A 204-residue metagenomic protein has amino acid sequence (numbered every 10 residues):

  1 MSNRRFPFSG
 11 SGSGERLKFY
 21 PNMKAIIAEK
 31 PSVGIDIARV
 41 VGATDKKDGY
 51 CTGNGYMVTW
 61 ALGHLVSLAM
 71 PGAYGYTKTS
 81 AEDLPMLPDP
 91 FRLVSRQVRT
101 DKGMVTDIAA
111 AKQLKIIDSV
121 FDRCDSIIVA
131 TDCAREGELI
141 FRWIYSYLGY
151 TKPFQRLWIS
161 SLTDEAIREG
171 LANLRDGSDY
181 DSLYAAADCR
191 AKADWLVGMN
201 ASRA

Functional and structural regions predicted by a protein language model:
F6-F8, F19-Y20: Aromatic (phenylalanine/tyrosine) cluster motif
S11-S13: Low-complexity, intrinsically disordered Ser/Thr/Pro- and acidic-rich segments
F19-A204: Intrinsically disordered, low-complexity regulatory segments
